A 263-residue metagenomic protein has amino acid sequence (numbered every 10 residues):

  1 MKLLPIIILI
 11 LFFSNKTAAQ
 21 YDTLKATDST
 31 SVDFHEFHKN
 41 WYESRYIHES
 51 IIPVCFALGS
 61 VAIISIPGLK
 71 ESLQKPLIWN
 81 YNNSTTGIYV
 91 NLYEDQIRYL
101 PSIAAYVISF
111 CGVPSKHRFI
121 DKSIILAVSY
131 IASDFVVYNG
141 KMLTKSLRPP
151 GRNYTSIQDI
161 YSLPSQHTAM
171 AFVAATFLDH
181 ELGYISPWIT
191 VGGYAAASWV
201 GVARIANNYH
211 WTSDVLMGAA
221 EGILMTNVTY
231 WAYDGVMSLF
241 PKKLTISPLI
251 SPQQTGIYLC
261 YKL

Functional and structural regions predicted by a protein language model:
M1-L4, N91: Positively charged n-region of N-terminal signal peptides that target proteins for export
I7, S109-H117, L178-I185: Juxtamembrane helix-break-helix junctions at the cytosolic face of small multi-pass alpha-helical membrane proteins
L9, S14-P114, K122-L126, M142-L143 (+4 more regions): N-terminal targeting leaders of membrane proteins
V54-A57, L126-D134, V215, A219 (+1 more regions): Alpha-helical transmembrane spans of integral membrane proteins, capturing the lipid-embedded, hydrophobic core of TM
A57, Y99, I103-Y106, A132-F135 (+2 more regions): Hydrophobic alpha-helical transmembrane segments of multipass integral membrane proteins
T86-Y93, F119, S162, L182-I185: Membrane-interfacial loop-to-transmembrane-helix junctions in polytopic alpha-helical membrane proteins
Y130-P149: Transmembrane alpha-helix/helix-exit interface in multi-pass inner-membrane proteins
R152-S251, G256, C260-Y261: Membrane-embedded catalytic cores of phosphoryl/pyrophosphoryl-handling enzymes
